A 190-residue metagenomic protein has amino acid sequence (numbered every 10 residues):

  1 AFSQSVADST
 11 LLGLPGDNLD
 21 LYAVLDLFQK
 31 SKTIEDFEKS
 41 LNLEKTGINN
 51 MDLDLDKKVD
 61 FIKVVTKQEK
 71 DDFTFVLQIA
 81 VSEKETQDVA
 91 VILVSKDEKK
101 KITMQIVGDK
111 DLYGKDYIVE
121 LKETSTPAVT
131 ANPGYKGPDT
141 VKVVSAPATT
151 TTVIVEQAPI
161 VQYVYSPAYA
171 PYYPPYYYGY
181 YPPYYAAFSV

Functional and structural regions predicted by a protein language model:
Q4-V190: N-terminal low-complexity segments enriched in Gly/Pro/Tyr/Ser
